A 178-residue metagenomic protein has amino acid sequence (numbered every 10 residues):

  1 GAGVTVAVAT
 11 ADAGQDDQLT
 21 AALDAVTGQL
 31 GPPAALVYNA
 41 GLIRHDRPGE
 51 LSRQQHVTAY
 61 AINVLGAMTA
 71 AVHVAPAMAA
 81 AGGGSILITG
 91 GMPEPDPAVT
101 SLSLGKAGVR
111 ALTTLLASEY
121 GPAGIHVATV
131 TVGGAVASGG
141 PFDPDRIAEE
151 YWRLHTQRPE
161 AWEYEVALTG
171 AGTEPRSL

Functional and structural regions predicted by a protein language model:
A2-D17: Rossmann-fold cofactor-recognition segment
A22, V37, A70-V74: Hydrophobic positions on the long internal alpha-helix of Rossmann-like NAD(P)-dependent oxidoreductase domains
P32-P33, M78-G90, G124-I125: Active-site loop of short-chain dehydrogenase/reductase
N39-H45: Conserved NAD(P)H cofactor-binding loop of Rossmann-fold oxidoreductase domains
R47-P48, Q55-V57: Substrate-binding pocket helix/loop in short-chain dehydrogenase/reductase
S85-G108, T114, G121, T131 (+1 more regions): Catalytic loop of short-chain dehydrogenase/reductase
A111, P122-L178: C-terminal helical subdomain
